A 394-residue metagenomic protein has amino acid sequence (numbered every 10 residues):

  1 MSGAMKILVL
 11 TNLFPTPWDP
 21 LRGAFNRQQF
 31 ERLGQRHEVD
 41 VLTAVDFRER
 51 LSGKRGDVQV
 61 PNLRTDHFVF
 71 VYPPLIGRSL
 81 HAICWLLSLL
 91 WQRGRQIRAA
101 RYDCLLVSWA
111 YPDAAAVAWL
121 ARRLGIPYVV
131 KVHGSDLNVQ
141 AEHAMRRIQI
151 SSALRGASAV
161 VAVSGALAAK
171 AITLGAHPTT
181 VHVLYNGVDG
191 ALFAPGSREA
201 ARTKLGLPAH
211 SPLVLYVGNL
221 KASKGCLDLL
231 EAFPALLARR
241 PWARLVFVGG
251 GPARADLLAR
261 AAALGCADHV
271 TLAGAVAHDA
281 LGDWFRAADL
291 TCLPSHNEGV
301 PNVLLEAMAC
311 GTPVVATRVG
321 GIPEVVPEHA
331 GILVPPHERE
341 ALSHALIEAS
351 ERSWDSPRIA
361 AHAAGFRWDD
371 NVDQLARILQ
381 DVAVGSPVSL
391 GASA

Functional and structural regions predicted by a protein language model:
M1-G56, W368, S386, A394: N-terminal subdomain of nucleotide-sugar transferases
L8, P208-K224, L230-F233: Conserved donor-binding/catalytic core segment of Leloir-type glycosyltransferases
G53-V58, A194-L207, S356-R358: A short helix/loop element that forms part of the nucleotide-sugar donor recognition site in Leloir-type
A166, G187: Carbohydrate-associated surface elements
A275-V276, D283-A288: Short alpha-helical donor nucleotide-sugar binding micro-motif in glycosyltransferases
H296: Aromatic "clamp/platform" in nucleotide-sugar-dependent glycosyltransferases that forms part of the donor/acceptor
P313-A316: Short hydrophobic beta-strand element within catalytic cores of glycosyltransferases and related nucleotide-activated
E328, I332-R339, I347-S353: Conserved acidic donor-binding segment of nucleotide-sugar-dependent glycosyltransferases
